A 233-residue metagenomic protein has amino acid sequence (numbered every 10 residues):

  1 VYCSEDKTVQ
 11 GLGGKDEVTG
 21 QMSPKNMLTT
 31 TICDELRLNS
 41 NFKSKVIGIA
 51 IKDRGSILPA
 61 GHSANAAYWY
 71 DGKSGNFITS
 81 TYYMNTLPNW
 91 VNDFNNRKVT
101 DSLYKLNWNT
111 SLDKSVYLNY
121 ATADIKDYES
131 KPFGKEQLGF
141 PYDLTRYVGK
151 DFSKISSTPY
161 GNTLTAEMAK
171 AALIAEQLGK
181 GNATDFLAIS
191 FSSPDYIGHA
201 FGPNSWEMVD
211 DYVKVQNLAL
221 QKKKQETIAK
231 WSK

Functional and structural regions predicted by a protein language model:
V1-N182, S192-D195, H199: His/Asp/Glu-rich, glycine-adjacent segments that coordinate divalent cations and/or stabilize oxyanion chemistry on
A171, A175, M208, L220-K223: A cross-kingdom marker for long, charged
A183-D185, F201-N204: Composition- and surface-driven signal marking solvent-exposed, interaction-prone regions in large proteins
F186-S190: Structural motif
P203-Q216: Active-site-proximal segments of metal-dependent phosphoesterases and phosphodiesterases across multiple
K214-K233: Metal-dependent active-site segment of extracytoplasmic phospho-/sulfohydrolases and closely related
